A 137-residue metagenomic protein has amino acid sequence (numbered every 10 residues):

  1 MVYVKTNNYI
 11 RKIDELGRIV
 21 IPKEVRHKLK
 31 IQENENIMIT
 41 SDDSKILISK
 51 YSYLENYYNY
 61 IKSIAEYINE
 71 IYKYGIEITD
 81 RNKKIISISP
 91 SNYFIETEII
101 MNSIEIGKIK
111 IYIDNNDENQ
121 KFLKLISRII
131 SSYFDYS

Functional and structural regions predicted by a protein language model:
L16-L29: Short beta-strand-centered segments at strand-helix junctions
Q32-Y53: Short, structured interface segments
I39-S41, G75-K83: Short hydrophobic alpha-helical segments used for membrane anchoring or interfacial signaling
I46-K50, E98-I99, E105-D114: Short hydrophobic beta-strand segments that form the core of ligand-binding sensory/regulatory domains
L47-S49, K83-P90: Amphipathic coiled-coil signal-relay and dimerization helices
I61-A65, I106-K108, Y112-S137: Juxtadomain coupling helices with adjacent low-complexity linkers
A65-Y72: Short regulatory alpha-helical segment in sensory/regulatory domains of signaling proteins that mediates
S91-I100: A short beta-strand signature within small-molecule sensing/ligand-binding domains used in signal transduction
